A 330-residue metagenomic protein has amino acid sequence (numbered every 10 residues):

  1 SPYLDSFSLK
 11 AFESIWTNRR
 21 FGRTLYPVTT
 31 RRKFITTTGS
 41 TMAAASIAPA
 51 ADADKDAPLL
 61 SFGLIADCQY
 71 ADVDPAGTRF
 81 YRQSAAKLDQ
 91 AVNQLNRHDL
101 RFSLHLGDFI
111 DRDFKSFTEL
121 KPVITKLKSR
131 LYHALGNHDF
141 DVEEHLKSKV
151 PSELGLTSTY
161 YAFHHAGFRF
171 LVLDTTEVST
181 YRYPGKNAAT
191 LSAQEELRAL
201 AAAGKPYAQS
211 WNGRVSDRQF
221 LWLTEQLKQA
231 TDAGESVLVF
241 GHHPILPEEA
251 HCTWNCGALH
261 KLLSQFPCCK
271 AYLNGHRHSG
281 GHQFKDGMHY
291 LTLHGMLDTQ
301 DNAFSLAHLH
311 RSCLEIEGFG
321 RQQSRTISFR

Functional and structural regions predicted by a protein language model:
S1-T30: N-terminal secretory signal peptides
R19-G22, Y26-K33, A43-K55: N-terminal twin-arginine translocation
A50-T118, R218: N-terminal active-site segment of His-dependent metallophosphoesterases
D54, F114-A233, A258-C268, H282-G318 (+1 more regions): Extended active-site neighborhood of metal-dependent phosphoesterases/phosphodiesterases
L60, R101, Y160, F168 (+1 more regions): Alpha/beta-hydrolase fold active-site loops
I65-A66, S103-G107, Y132-N137, L238-G241 (+2 more regions): Active-site neighborhood of phospho(di)ester-bond hydrolases with catalytic His/Asp-centered motifs
C68-A71, F109-R112, N137-D141, T176-S179 (+4 more regions): Solvent-exposed loop/turn segments at secondary-structure junctions within structured extracellular/periplasmic domains
A230-P247: Short acidic, glycine-rich surface-loop motifs adjacent to enzyme active sites
